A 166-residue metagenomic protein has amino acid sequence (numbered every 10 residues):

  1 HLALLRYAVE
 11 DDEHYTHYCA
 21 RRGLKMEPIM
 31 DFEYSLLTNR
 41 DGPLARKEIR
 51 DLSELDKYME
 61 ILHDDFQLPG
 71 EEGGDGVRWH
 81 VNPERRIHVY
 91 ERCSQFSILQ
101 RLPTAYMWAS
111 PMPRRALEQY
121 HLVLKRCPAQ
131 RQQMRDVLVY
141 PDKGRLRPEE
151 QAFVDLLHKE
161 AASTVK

Functional and structural regions predicted by a protein language model:
H1, D65-L124: Hydrophobic hinge/microswitch elements
H1-L2, L36, L55, L138 (+1 more regions): Residue-level signal for nonpolar/aromatic packing positions in well-ordered secondary structure
R6-A8, D12, A45-R46, R50-V81 (+2 more regions): Secondary-structure junction motif
R6-A8, R40, H63-Q67, S110-P111 (+1 more regions): Structural motif
Y7-G23: Ligand-binding clamshell of periplasmic/extracellular solute-binding protein-like
Y18-E60: Flexible hinge/capping segments at coil-to-helix
R22-D31, A109-P111, Q119-Q133, D142: Short beta-strand->loop
V123-V165: A late-sequence structural motif
